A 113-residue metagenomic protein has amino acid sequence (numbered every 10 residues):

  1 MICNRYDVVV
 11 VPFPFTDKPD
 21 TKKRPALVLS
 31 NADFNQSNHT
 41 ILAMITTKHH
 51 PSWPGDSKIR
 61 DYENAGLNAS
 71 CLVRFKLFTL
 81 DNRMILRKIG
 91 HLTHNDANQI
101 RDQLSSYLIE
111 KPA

Functional and structural regions predicted by a protein language model:
M1, E63-A113: C-terminal terminal-subdomain/extension
M1-I2, N31: Short, surface-exposed secondary-structure edge patches
D17-R24, I89, L108: Short N-terminal helix-initiation segments at or just after the protein's N-terminus
P19-K22, V28-E63: Compact nucleic-acid interaction/catalytic patches
